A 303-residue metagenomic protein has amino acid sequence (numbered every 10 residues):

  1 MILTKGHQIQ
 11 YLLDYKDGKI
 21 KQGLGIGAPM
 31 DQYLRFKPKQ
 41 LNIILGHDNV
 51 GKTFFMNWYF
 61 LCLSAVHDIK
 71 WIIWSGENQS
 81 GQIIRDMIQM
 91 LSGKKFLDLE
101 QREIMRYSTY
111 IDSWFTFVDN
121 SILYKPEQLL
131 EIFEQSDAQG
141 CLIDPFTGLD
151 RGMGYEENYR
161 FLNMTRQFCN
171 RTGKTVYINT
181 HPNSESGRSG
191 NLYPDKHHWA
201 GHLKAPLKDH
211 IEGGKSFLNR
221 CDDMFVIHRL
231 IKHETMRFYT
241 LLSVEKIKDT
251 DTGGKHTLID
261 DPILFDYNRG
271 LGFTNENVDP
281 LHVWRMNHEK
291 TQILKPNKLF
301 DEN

Functional and structural regions predicted by a protein language model:
M1-D17, P126, L130-C141, N170-T172 (+1 more regions): C-terminal regions of RecA-like/P-loop NTPase motor modules
M1-S92, F300-E302: The Walker A/P-loop phosphate-binding site
Y11, H67-R160, W284, Q292 (+1 more regions): Conserved inter-motif catalytic segment of the P-loop NTP-binding fold
R35-F36, A65-V66, S108-Y110, F133-S136 (+2 more regions): Conserved catalytic network of the ASCE P-loop NTPase/AAA+ motor domain
N42-I44, I72-W74, V118, Y177 (+1 more regions): Hydrophobic/aromatic beta-strand patches that form the interior of the parallel beta-sheet core in alpha/beta enzyme
I73, L142-I143, K174-H181: Structural recognition of the conserved hydrophobic beta-strand(s) that form the central parallel beta-sheet of P-loop
G76, H181, R229: Cofactor-binding loop segments of dinucleotide-utilizing enzymes, especially the Rossmann-like FAD- and NAD(P)+-binding
G154-F168, T175-N179, Y239: A short alpha/beta connector and helix-capping loop motif
